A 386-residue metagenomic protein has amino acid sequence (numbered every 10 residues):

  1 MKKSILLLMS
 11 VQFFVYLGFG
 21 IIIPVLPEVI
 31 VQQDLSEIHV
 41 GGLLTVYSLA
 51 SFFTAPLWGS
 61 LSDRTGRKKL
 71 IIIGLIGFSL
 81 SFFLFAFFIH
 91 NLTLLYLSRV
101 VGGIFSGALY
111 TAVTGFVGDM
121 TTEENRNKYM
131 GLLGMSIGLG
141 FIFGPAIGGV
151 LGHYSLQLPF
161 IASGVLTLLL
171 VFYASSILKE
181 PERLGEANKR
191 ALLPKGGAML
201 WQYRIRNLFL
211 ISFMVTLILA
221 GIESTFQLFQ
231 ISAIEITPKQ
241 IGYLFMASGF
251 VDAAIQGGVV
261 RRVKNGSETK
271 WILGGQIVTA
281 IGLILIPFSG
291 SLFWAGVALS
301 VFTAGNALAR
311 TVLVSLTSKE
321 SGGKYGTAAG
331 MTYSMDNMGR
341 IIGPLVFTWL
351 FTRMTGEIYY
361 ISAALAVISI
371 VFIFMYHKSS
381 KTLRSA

Functional and structural regions predicted by a protein language model:
F13, T93-A108, F213, W294-L308: Hydrophobic core of transmembrane alpha-helices in multi-pass small-molecule transporters, especially MFS/SLC-type
P24-I38, T225-Q240: Short amphipathic helix-loop junctions that connect adjacent transmembrane helices in Major Facilitator Superfamily/SLC
S48-P56, F141-I142, G249-G257, R340-I341: Residue-level signature of mid-helix packing/kink "hotspots" within the transmembrane helices of 12-pass Major
A55-G66, I255-E268, F351: Helix-to-loop junctions at the C-terminal end of transmembrane segments in multipass secondary transporters
K69-L84, K270-L285: Structural signature of the two symmetry-related core transmembrane helices
S98-G138: Cytoplasmic helix-loop-helix junction between adjacent transmembrane helices in 12-TM secondary transporters
L132-S175: Helix-loop-helix hairpin linking two adjacent transmembrane segments in secondary transporters
K179-L210: Juxtamembrane intracellular "pre-TM" segments in multi-pass secondary transporters
